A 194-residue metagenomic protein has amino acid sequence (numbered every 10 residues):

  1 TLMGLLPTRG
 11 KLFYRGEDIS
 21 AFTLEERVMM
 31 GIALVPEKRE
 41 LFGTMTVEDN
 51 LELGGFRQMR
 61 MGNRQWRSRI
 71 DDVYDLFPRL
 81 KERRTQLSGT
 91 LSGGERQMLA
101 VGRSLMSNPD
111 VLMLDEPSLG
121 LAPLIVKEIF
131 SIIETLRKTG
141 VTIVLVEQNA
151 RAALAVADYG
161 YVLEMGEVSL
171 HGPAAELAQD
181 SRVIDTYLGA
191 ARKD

Functional and structural regions predicted by a protein language model:
T1-D194: Glycine-rich phosphate-binding loops of nucleotide-dependent enzymes
